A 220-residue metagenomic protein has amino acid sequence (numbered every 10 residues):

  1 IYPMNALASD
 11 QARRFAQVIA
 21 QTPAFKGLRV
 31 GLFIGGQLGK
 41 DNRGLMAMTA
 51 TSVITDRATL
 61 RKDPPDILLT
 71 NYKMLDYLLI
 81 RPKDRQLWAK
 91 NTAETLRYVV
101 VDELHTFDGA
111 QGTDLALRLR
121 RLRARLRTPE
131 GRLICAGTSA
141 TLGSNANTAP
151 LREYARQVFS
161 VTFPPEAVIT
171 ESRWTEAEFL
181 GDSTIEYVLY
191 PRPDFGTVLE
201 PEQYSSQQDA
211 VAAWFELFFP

Functional and structural regions predicted by a protein language model:
I1-A20, L32-L38, D76-Y77, Q111 (+1 more regions): Conserved Walker A/P-loop ATP-binding site and its immediately adjacent core in helicase/helicase-like ATPase domains
I1-M4, R29-G35, R97-V101, L133-L142 (+1 more regions): Extended hydrophobic secondary-structure segments that form protein cores and membrane-embedded regions
Y2-A6, E103-T113, L122-N147: Conserved helicase ATPase motor motifs in RecA-like P-loop NTPase domains
D10-V18, M74-L78, D114-L122, P150-V158: Alpha-helical scaffold elements adjacent to nucleotide-binding pockets in ATP/GTP-utilizing enzyme cores
T22-K26, T59-D63, W88-E94, R125-G131 (+1 more regions): Conserved catalytic network of the ASCE P-loop NTPase/AAA+ motor domain
P23-I80: Inter-Walker segment of RecA-like/P-loop motor cores
P65-L78, K83-T128: SF2 helicase catalytic motif II
A136, A140-P220: Conserved interdomain linker/interface between the two RecA-like ATPase lobes of SF2 helicase motors
